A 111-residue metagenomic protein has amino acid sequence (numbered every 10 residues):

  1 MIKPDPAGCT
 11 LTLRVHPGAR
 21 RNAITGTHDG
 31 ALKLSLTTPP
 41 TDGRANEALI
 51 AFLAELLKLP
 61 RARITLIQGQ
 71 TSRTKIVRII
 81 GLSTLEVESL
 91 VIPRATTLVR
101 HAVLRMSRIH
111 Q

Functional and structural regions predicted by a protein language model:
M1-A51, K58-R61, T65-Q70, K75-Q111: Contiguous, often N-terminal, cationic amphipathic patches that form binding interfaces
